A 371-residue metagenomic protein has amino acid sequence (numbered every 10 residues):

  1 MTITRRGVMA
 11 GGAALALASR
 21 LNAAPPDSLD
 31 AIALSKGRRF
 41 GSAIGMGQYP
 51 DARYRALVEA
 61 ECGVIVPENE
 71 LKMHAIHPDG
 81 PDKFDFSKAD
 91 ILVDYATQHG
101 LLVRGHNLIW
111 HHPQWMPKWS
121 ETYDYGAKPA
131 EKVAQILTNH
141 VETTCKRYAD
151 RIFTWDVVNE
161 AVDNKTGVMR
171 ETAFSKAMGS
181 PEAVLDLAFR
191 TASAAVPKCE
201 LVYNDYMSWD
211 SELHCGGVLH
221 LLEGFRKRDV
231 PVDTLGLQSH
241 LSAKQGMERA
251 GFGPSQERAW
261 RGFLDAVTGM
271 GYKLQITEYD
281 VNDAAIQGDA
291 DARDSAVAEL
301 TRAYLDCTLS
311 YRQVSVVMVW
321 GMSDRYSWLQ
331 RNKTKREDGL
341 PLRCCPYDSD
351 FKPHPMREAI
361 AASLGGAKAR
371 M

Functional and structural regions predicted by a protein language model:
M1-A16: N-terminal secretory signal peptides and thylakoid transit peptides that target proteins across membranes
R20-A43: C-terminal segment of N-terminal export signals and the immediately downstream linker at the start of the mature
A33-S35, R53-C62, I91-H99, Y148-A149 (+3 more regions): Acidic (Asp/Glu)-rich catalytic clusters
G47-E59, T138-V141, L213-G224, T301-Y304: Short, acidic/polar
I65, A96, W155, L235 (+2 more regions): Conserved, mostly hydrophobic/aromatic
V66-K72, I91-V202, Y206-S208, D283: Substrate-binding cleft and catalytic face of glycoside hydrolase catalytic domains, especially the flexible beta-alpha
A161-T166, R170-M178, F252-A266, M270 (+4 more regions): Aromatic-rich peripheral "rim/lid" segments of glycoside hydrolase catalytic domains that contact and position glycan
E182-L187, A192, V196, E200-L201 (+3 more regions): Glycoside hydrolase catalytic-domain groove-lining segments
